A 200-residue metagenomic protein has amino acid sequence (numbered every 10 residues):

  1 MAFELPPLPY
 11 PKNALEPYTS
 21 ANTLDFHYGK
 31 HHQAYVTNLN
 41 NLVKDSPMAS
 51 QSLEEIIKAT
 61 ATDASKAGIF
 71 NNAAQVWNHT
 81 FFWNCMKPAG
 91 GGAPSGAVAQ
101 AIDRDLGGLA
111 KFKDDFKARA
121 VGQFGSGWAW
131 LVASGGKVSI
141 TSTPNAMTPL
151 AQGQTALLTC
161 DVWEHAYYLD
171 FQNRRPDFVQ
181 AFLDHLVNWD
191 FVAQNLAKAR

Functional and structural regions predicted by a protein language model:
M1-R200: Feature for soluble, non-membrane regions of globular proteins
